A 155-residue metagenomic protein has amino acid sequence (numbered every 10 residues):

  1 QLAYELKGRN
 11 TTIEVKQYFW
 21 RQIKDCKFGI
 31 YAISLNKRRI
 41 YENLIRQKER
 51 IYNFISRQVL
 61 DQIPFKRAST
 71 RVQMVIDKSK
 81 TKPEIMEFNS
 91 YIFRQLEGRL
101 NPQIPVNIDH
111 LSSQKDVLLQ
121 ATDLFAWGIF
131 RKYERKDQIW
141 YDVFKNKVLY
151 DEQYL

Functional and structural regions predicted by a protein language model:
Q1-L155: Phosphate-ester processing/binding pockets and catalytic centers
